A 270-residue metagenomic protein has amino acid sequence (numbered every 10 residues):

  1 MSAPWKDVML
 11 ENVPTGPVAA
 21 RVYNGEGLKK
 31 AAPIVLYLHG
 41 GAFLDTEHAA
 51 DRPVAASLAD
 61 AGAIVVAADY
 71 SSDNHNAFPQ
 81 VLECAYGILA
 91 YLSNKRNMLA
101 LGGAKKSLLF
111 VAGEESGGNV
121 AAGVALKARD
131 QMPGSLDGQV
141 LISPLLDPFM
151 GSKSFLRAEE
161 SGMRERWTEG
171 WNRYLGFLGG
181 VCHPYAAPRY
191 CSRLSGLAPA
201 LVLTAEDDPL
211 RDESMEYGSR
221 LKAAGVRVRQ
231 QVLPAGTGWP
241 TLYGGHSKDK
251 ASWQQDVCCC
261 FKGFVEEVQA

Functional and structural regions predicted by a protein language model:
M1: Phosphate-/polyanion-interacting regions in eukaryotic proteins
P4-A270: Alpha/beta-hydrolase superfamily serine-hydrolase fold, recognizing
